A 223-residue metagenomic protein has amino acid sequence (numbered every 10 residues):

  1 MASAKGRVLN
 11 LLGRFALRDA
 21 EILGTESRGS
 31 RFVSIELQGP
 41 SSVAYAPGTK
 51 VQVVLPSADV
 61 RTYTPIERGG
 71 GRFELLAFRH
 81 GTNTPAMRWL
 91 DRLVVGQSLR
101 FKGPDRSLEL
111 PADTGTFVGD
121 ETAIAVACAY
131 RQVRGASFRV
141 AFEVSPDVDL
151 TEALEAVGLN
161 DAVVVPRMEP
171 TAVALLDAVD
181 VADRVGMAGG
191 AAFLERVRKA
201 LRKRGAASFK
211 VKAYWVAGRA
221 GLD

Functional and structural regions predicted by a protein language model:
M1-D223: Extended, composition-driven regions rather than compact fold-specific motifs
